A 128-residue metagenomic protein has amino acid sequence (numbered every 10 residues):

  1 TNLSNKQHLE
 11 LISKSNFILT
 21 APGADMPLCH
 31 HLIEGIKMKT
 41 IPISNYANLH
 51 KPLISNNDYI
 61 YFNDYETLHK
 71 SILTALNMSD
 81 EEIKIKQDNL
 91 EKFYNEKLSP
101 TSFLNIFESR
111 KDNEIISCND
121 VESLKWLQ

Functional and structural regions predicted by a protein language model:
T1-N57, F62-I72, E82-Q87, E91-L98: Donor nucleotide-activated moiety binding/catalytic core segment of transferases that use nucleotide-activated donors
Y65-Q128: C-terminal amphipathic helix plus adjacent low-complexity, charged tail appended to glycosyltransferase catalytic
